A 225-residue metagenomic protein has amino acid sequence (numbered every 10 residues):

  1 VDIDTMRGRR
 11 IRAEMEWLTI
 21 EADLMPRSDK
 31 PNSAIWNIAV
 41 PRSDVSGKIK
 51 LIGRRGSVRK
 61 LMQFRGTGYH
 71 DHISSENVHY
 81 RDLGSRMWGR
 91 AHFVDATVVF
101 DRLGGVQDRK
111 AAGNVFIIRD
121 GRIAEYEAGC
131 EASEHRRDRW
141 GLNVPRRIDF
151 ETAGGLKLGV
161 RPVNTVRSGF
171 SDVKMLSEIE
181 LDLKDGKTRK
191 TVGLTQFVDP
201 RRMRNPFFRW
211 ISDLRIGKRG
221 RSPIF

Functional and structural regions predicted by a protein language model:
V1-F225: Structured soluble/peripheral alpha/beta segments that form catalytic or ligand/cofactor-binding pockets
